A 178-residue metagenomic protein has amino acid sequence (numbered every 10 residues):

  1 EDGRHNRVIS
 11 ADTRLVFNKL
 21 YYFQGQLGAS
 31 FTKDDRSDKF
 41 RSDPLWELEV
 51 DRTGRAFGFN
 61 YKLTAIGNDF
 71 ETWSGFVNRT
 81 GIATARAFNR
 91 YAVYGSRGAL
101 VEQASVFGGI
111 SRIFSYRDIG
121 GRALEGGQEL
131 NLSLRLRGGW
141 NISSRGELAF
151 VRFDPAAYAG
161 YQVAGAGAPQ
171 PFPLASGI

Functional and structural regions predicted by a protein language model:
E1-R4: A conserved hydrophobic secondary-structure block that centers on an alpha-helix together with its immediately flanking
N18-Y21, G28-K33, S37-I178: Exposed, low-structure sequence patches enriched in small/polar residues
